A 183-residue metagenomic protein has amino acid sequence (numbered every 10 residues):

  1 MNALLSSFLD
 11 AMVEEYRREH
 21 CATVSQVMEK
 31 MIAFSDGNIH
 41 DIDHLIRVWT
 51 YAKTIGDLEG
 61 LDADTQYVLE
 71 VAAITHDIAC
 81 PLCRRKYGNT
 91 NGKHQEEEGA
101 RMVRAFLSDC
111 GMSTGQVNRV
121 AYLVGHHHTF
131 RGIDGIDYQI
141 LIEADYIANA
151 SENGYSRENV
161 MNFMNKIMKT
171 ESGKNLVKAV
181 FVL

Functional and structural regions predicted by a protein language model:
M1-R18, A33-I46, T50-D62, T75 (+2 more regions): Divalent metal-dependent phosphate-bond-processing catalytic cores, especially two-metal-ion Mg2+/Mn2+ enzymes that act
T23-R47, A79-N89: Active-site flanking loop/helix segments enriched in acidic
H44, V48, V68-L69, Q95 (+2 more regions): Generic hydrophobic secondary-structure packing signal
V48-Y51, K93-D109: An active-site-proximal "capping" alpha-helix that borders the catalytic cofactor pocket
A63-T65, Q116: Membrane-helix interface segments
Q66-G88, G99, A121-H128, D145: His-Asp-centered metal-binding catalytic motifs of divalent-metal-dependent phosphohydrolases/nucleases
G111-N118: Short secondary-structure capping/junction motifs at helix and strand boundaries
